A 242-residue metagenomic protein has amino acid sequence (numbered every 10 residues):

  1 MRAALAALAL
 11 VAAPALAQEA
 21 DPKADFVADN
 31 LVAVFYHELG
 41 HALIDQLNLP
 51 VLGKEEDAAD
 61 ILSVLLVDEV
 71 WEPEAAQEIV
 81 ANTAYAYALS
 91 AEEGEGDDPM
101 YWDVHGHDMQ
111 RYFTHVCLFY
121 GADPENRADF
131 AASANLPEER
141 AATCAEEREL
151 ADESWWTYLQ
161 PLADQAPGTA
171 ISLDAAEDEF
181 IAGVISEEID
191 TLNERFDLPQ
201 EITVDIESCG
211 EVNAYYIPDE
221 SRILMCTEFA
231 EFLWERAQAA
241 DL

Functional and structural regions predicted by a protein language model:
M1-A7: Sec-dependent signal peptide recognition, specifically the positively charged N-region followed immediately by
A12-P14: N-terminal signal peptide c-region/cleavage motif recognized by signal peptidases
E19-A33, N48-L49, R236-L242: Short pre-active-site segment immediately N-terminal to the catalytic Zn-binding motif
D29, K54, E78, Q110 (+2 more regions): Extracytoplasmic
A33-Q46, D60, V64, M225: Active-site recognition of the HExxH zinc-binding catalytic motif
G53-V70: An active-site-proximal "capping" alpha-helix that borders the catalytic cofactor pocket
D98-L192: Pan-zinc metallopeptidase signature
D205-A239: Catalytic zinc-binding patch centered on the HExxH motif and its immediate surroundings that defines zinc-dependent
